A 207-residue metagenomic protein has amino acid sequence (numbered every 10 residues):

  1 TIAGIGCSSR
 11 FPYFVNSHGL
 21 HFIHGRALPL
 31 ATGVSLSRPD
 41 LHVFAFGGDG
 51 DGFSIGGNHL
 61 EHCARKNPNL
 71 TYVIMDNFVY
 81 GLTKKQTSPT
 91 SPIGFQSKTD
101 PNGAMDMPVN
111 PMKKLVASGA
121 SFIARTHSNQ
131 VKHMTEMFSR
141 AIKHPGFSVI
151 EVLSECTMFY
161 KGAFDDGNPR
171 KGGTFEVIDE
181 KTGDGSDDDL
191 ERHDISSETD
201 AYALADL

Functional and structural regions predicted by a protein language model:
T1, L41-F44, N69-V73, K113 (+3 more regions): Structural motif
A3-Y80: Thiamine diphosphate
I5-C7, N77-V79, Q130, L153-F159: Glycine-rich beta-alpha junction loops
H21-I23, Q96-D106, V177-G183: A short acidic, glycine-rich active-site loop that binds or catalyzes chemistry on phosphate/adenosine moieties
D40, S88-A141: Conserved thiamine diphosphate
Q86-I93, V131, F138-F147, K161-V177: Short, surface-exposed, charged loop/turn segments at secondary-structure junctions
S118-H127, P145, E151-A163: Active-site rim beta-loop-alpha module in soluble metabolic enzymes
E155-L207: Flexible, low-complexity linker and terminal segments
